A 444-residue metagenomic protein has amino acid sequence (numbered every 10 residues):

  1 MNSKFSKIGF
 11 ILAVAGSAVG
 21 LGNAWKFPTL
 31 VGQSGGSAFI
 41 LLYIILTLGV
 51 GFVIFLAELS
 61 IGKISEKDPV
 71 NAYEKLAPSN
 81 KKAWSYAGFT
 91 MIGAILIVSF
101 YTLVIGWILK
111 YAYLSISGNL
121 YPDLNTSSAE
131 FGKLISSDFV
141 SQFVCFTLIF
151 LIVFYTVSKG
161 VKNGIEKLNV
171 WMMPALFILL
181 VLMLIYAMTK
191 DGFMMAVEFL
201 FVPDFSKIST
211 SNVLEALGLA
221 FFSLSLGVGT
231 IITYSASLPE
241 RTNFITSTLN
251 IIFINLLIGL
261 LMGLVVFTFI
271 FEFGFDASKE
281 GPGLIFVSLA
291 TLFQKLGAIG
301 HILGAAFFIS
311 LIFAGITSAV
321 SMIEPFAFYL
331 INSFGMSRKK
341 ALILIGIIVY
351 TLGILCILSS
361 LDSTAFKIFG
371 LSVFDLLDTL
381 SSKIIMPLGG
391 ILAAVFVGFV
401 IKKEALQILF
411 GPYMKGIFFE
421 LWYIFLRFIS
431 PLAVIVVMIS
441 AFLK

Functional and structural regions predicted by a protein language model:
M1-W25, I54-L59, K63-L76, N80-G88 (+2 more regions): Membrane-interface "cap" regions at the ends of multi-pass membrane proteins
N2-K4, E166, V170-I316, K340-A341: Membrane-embedded translocation segments of transport machinery
F5, L12-G22, I97-T102, S137-K159 (+6 more regions): Hydrophobic, membrane-embedded alpha-helices of multi-pass small-molecule transporters
G9-F10, S17, F143-V144, I254-L260 (+4 more regions): Loop-to-transmembrane helix boundary motifs in multi-pass membrane proteins
T29-S34, P69-F89, T102-K162, M194-L214 (+5 more regions): Inter-helical loop and helix-membrane interface segments of multi-pass membrane transporters/permeases
I105-S137, S237-R241, T246, N250-I258 (+4 more regions): Helix-loop-helix connectors at the membrane interface of multi-pass transporters/channels
G315-M322, A341-S360, D375-I408: Hydrophobic alpha-helical segments of multi-pass membrane transport proteins
S372-V397, K415-K444: A generic transmembrane alpha-helix motif of multi-pass inner-membrane proteins
